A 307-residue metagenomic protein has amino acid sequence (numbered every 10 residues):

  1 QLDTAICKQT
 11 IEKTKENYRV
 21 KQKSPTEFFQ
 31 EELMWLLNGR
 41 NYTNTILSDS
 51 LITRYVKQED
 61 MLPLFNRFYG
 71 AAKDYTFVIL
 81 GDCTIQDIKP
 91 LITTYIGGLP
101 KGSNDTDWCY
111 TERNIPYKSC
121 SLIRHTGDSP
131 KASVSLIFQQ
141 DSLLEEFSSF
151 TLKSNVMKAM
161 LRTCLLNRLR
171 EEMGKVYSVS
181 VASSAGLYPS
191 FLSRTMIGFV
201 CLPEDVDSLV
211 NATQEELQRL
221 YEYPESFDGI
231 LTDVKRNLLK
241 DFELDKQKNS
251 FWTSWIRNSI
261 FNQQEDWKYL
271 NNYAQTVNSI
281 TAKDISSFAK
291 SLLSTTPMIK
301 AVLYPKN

Functional and structural regions predicted by a protein language model:
Q1-T106, M173, S178-N307: Charge-rich, well-structured scaffold segments of protease-associated domains
N104-C164, R168: His/Glu-based metal-binding/catalytic segments typifying zinc-dependent metallopeptidases
